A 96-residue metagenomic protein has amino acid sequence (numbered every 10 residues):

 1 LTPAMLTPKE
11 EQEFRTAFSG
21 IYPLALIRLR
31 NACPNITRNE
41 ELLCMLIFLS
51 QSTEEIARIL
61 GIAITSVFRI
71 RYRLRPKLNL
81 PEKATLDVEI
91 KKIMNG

Functional and structural regions predicted by a protein language model:
L1-L6: N-terminal regulatory/sensing modules of transcriptional regulators
T7-G96: Cytosolic nucleotide-binding catalytic cores of signal-transduction proteins
